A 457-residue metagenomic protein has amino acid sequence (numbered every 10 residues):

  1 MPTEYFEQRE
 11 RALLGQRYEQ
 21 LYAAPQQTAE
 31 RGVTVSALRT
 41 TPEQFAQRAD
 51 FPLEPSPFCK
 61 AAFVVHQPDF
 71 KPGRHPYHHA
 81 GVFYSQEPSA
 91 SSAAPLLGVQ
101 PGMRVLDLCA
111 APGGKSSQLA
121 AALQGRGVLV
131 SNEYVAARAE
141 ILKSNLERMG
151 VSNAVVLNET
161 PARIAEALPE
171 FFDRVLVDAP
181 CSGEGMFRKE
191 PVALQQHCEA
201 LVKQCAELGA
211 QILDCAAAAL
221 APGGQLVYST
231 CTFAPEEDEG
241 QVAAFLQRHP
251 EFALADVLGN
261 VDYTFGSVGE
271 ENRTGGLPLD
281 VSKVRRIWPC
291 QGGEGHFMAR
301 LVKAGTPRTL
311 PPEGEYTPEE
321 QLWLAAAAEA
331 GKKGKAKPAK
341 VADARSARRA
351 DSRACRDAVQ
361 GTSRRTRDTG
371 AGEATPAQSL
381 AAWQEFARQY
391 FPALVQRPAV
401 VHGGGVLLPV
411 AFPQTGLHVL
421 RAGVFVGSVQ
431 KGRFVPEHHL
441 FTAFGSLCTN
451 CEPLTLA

Functional and structural regions predicted by a protein language model:
M1-F171, K203-L208, A255-V281, R285-I287 (+2 more regions): Glycine-rich nucleotide cofactor-binding entry segment
M1-L13, R17-R48, E294-F297, A304-A457: Polybasic, low-complexity RNA-engagement segments
M103-R104, V128, R174, G223-L226 (+1 more regions): Short glycine-centered segments of the SAM/dcSAM-binding site in methyltransferase folds
Q124, L220-P222: Helix-to-beta-strand junctions that scaffold the AdoMet/dcAdoMet cofactor pocket in Class I SAM-dependent enzymes
A137, R174-C215, V227, C231-E239 (+1 more regions): Mobile active-site "lid"/loop adjacent to the S-adenosyl-L-methionine
V151, A162, D173-R174, A179 (+3 more regions): S-adenosyl-L-methionine-dependent methyltransferase catalytic core, i.e., the SAM/SAH-binding region
R174, R248, G276, K283-Y316: Core SAM-dependent methyltransferase catalytic element
F245: Conserved catalytic/ligand-binding micro-motifs in nucleotide and anionic cofactor chemistry
